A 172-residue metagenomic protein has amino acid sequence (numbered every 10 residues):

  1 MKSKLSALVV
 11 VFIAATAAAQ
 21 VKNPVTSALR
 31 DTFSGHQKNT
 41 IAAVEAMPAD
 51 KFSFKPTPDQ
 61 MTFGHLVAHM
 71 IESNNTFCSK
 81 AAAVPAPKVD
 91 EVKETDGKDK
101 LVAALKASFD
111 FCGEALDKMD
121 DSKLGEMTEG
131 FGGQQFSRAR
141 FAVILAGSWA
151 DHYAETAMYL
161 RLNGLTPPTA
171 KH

Functional and structural regions predicted by a protein language model:
M1-K2: N-terminal secretory signal peptides that target proteins for export/translocation
S6-T16: Bacterial N-terminal signal peptides
A14, V44, A115-L116, T156: Hydrophobic residues within well-ordered, non-membrane alpha-helices that form the packing/core of soluble catalytic
A18-Q20: Boundary of Sec targeting at the N-terminus
K22-L29: Disorder-to-helix initiation segments
R30-S34, K38-I41, K51-D90, E129-H172: Short, contiguous alpha-helical
A43, E94-E129, F136-D151: Acidic/histidine-rich alpha-helical segments that form the ligand environment of transition-metal centers
